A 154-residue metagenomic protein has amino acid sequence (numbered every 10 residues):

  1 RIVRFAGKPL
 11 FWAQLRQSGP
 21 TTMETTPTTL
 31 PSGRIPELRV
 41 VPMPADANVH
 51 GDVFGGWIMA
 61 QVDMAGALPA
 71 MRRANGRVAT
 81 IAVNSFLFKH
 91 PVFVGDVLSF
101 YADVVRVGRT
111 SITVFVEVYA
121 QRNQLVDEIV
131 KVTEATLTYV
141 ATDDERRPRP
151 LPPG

Functional and structural regions predicted by a protein language model:
R1-P9: Extreme N-terminal basic, low-complexity initiation segments that serve as generic localization/processing leaders
I2, L15-R16: Phospho-regulatory, low-complexity terminal regions
F5, S18-T25: Low-complexity intrinsically disordered segments
E24-A82, V140-G154: Hot-dog-fold acyl-thioester-processing enzymes
T25-T28, S32-L38, F93-V97, V105-G154: HotDog/MaoC-like acyl-thioester-processing domains
I81-P91, S99-V105: Conserved interaction-surface patches within small, structured recognition/assembly domains
